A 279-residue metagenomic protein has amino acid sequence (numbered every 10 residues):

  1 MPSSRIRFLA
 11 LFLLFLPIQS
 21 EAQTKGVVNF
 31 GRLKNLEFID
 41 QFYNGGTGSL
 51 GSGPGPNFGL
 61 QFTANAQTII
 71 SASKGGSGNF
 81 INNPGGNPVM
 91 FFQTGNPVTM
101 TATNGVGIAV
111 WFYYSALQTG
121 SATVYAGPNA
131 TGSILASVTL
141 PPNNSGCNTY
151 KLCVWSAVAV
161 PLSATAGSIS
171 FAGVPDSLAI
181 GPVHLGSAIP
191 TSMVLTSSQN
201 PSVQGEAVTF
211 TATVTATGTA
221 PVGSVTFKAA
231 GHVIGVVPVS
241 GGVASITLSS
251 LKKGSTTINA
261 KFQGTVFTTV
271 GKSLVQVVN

Functional and structural regions predicted by a protein language model:
M1-F8: Bacterial N-terminal signal peptides that target proteins for export
A10-P17: Bacterial N-terminal signal peptides
P17, P97, W155, A166-S168 (+3 more regions): A generic structural signal for beta-strand entry/edge sites
I18-A22: Sec/Tat signal peptide C-region and signal peptidase I cleavage site
Q23-A188: Surface-exposed, well-ordered secondary-structure segments
A188-N279: Solvent-exposed beta-strand/loop surfaces, strongest in extracytoplasmic domains of secreted and cell-surface proteins
